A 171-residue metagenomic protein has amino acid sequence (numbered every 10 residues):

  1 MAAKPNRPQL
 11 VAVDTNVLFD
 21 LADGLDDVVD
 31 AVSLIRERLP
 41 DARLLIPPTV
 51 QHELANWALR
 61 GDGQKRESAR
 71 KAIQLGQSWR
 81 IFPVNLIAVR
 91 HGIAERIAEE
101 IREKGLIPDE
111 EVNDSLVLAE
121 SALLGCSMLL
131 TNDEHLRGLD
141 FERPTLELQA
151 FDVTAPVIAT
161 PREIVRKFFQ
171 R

Functional and structural regions predicted by a protein language model:
M1-A72: Short, well-structured N-terminal submotif of metal-dependent ribonuclease cores
M1-P8, I46, I107, L118 (+1 more regions): Acidic, PIN/NYN-like endoribonuclease modules and their adjacent C-terminal/linker elements
D30-V32, S115-V117, T145: A generic local structural motif
L34-I35, L75, E120-L123: A generic secondary-structure signal
R38-R43, S78-W79, L124-G125: A structural motif corresponding to the C-terminal end of an alpha-helix and its immediate exit/capping segment
H52-E53, L86-E95, V157-Q170: A short acidic, often aromatic-flanked loop/helix-cap motif at beta-alpha or helix-coil junctions that lines enzyme
E67-L86: Low-complexity, serine/threonine/proline-enriched polar segments
I81-L129, E134, G138: Active-site neighborhoods of divalent-metal-dependent phosphate/nucleic-acid chemistry enzymes
